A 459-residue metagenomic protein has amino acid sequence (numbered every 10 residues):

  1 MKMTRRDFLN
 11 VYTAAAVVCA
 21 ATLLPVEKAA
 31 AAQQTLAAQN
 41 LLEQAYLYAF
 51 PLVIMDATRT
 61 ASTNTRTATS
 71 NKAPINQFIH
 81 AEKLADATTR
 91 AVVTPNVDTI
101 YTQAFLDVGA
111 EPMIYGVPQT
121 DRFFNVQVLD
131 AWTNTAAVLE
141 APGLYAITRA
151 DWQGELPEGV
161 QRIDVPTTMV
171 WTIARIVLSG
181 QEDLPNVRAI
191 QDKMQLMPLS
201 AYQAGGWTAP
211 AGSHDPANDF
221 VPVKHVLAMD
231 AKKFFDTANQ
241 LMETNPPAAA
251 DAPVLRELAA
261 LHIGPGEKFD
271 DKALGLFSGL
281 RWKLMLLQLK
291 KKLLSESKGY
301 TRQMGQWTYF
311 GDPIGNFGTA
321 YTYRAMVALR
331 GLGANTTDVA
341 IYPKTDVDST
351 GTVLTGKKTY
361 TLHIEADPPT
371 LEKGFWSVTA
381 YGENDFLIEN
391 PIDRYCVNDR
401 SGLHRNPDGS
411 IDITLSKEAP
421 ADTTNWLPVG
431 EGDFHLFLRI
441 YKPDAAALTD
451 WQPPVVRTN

Functional and structural regions predicted by a protein language model:
M1-A15: N-terminal secretory signal peptides and thylakoid transit peptides that target proteins across membranes
M3, K28-A29, K268: Intrinsic disorder/low-complexity segments enriched in polar/small residues
F8, T22-L23, N40: Acidic/proline-rich low-complexity IDRs
N10-V11, L24, G154: Intrinsically disordered, low-complexity segments enriched in polar/charged small residues
A15-T22: Bacterial N-terminal signal peptides
L24-A32: Signal peptide processing junction and immediate N-terminal pro/mature segment of secreted/exported proteins
A32-N459: A compositional/structural signature for long, glycine/proline-rich flexible linkers and loops on extracytoplasmic
